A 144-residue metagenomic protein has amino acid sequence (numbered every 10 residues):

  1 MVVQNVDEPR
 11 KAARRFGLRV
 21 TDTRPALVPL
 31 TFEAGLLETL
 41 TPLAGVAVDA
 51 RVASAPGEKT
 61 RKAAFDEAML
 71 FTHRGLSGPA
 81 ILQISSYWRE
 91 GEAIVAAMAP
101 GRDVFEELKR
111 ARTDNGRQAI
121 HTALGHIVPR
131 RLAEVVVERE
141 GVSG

Functional and structural regions predicted by a protein language model:
M1-N5, A12-R14, M69-T72: Short hydrophobic core segments
Q4-D7, A64: Generic non-transmembrane alpha-helix signal with a bias for helix starts/N-cap capping motifs
E8-P9, L36: General structural feature for long, well-ordered alpha-helical segments within catalytic domains of soluble enzymes
R10-V20: Gly/Ser/Thr-rich active-site loops/lids in small-molecule metabolic enzymes that frequently grip phosphoryl groups
L18-R24, V28-G144: An anion/pyrophosphate-binding glycine-rich loop and adjacent beta-alpha core in soluble alpha-beta enzymes
